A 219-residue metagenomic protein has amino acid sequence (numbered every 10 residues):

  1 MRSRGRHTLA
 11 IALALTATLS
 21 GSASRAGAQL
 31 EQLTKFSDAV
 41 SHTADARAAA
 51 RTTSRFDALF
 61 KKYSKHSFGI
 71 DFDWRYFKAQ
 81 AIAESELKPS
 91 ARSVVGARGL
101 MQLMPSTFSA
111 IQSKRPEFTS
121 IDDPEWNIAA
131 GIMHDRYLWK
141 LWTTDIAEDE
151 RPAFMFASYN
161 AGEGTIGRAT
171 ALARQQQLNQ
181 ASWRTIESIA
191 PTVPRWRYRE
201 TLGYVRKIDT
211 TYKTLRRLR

Functional and structural regions predicted by a protein language model:
R2-H7, G21-H42, A49-T53, S109-A110 (+2 more regions): Non-catalytic cell-wall polysaccharide-engagement segments
A10-S20: Bacterial N-terminal signal peptides
D57-S67: Amphipathic, Lys/Arg- and hydrophobic-enriched alpha-helical face
S67-F77, A91-R92, W142-F156: Surface-exposed patches in mature extracellular/periplasmic domains of secreted proteins
D71-K88, G131-I132, M155-N160, I208: Short, functionally critical alpha-helical segments immediately adjacent to catalytic or ligand/cofactor-binding
W74-F77, S85-E86, A97-R98, P105-T107 (+2 more regions): Acidic/His-rich structured neighborhood in mature extracellular/periplasmic domains
A79-E86, Q102-S113, A161-T165: Glycine-rich, acidic and aromatic/proline-enriched surface loops and short helix-turn segments that act as binding
A91-I111, R174-Q177: Short, surface-exposed glycine/acidic/tryptophan-bearing loops
